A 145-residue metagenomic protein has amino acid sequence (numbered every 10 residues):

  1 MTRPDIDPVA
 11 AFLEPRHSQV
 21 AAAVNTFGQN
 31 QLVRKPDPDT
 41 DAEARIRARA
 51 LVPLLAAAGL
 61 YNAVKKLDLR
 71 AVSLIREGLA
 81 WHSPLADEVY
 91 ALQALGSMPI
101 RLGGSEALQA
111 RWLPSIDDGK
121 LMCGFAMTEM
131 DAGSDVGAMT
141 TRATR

Functional and structural regions predicted by a protein language model:
M1-A22: Intrinsic disorder at enzyme termini
L13, S18, G28-N30, S73 (+1 more regions): Compositionally biased, intrinsically disordered low-complexity regions enriched in proline and serine
R16-H17, V24, A71, L108: Single-residue recognition of alpha-helix capping/boundary positions
A21-K35: N-terminal alpha-helical segment of soluble enzymes
V33-R145: Glycine-rich flavin
